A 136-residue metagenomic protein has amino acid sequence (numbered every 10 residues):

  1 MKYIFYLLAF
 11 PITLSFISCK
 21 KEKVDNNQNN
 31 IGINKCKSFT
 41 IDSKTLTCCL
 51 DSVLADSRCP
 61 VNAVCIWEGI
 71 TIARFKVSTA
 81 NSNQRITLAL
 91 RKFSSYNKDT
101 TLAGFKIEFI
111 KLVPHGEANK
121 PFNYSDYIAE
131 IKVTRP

Functional and structural regions predicted by a protein language model:
M1-F5: Positively charged n-region of N-terminal signal peptides that target proteins for export
S15-S18: C-terminal motif of bacterial Sec signal peptides marking the signal peptidase cleavage site
K20-E22: Bacterial signal peptide processing site
N27-T45: Post-signal peptide N-terminal segment of mature Sec-exported envelope proteins
S43-A63, L102-E117: Charged, amphipathic alpha-helical segments
T47-C48, V53-F93, K98: Mature extracytoplasmic domains of secretory-pathway proteins
H115-S125, K132: Short, exposed beta-strand-loop hairpins at the edges of beta-sheets in extracellular/periplasmic proteins
R135-P136: Short, solvent-exposed mixed-charge patches
